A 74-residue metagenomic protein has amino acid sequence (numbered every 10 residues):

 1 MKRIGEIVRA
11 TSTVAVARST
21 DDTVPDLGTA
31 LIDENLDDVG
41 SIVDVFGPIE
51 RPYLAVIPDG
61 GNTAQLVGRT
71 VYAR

Functional and structural regions predicted by a protein language model:
M1-V56: Short beta-strand/strand-turn micro-motif
K2, A55-D59, T63-R74: Beta-strand/loop-dominated core regions that host nucleotide or nucleotide-derived cofactor-binding catalytic loops
